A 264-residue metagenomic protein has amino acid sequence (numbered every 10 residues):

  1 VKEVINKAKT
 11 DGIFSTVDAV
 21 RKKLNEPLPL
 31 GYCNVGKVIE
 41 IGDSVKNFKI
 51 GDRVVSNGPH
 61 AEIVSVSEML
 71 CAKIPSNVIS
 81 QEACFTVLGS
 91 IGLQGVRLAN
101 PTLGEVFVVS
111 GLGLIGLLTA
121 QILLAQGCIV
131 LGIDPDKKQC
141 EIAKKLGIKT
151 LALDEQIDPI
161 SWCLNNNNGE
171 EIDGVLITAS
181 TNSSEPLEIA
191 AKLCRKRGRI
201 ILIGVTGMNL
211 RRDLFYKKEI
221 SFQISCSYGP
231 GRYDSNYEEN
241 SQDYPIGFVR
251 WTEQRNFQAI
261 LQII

Functional and structural regions predicted by a protein language model:
T16-N57: A glycine-/small-residue-rich N-terminal strand-loop-strand element that serves as the cofactor-binding glycine loop
P29, N57-E68: A structural motif shared across PLP-dependent enzymes of the aminotransferase-like
D52-R53, I63, V106, A125 (+1 more regions): Residue-level marker of beta-strand positions
G58, D134-P135, C226: Conserved acidic E/D residue at the C-terminus of a beta-strand in Rossmann-like folds
I79-Q156: Mid-domain Rossmann-like dinucleotide-binding core that forms the NAD(H)/NADP(H) cofactor-binding site
P101, E141, L146-Q223: Glycine-rich cofactor phosphate-binding loops and adjacent beta1-alpha1 units of small-molecule cofactor enzyme domains
D136, T206, Y228: Residues in the short beta-alpha loop(s) of Rossmann-like NAD(P)-binding domains
L164, L210-I264: C-terminal substrate-binding/catalytic core of Rossmann-like NAD(P)-dependent dehydrogenases/reductases
